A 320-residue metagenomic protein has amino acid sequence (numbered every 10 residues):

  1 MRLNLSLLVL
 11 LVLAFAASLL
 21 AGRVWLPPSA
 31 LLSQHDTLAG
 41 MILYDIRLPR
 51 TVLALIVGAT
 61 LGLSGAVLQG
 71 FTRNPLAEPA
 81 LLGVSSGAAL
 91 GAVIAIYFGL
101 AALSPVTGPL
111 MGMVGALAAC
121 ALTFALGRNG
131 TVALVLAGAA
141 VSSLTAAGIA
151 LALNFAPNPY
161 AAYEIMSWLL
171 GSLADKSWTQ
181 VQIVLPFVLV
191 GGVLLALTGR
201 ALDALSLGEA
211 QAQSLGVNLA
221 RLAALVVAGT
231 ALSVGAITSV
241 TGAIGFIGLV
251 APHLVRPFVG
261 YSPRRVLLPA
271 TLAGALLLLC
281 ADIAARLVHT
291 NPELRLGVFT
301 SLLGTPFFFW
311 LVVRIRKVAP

Functional and structural regions predicted by a protein language model:
M1-P320: Alpha-helical transmembrane segments in inner-membrane proteins
